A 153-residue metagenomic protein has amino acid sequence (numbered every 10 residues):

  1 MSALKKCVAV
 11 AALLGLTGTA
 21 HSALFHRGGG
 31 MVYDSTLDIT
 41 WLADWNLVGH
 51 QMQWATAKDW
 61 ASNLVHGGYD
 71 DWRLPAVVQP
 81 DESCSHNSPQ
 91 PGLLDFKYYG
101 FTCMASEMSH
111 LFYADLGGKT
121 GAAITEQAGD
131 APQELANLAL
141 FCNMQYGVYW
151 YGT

Functional and structural regions predicted by a protein language model:
S2-Y69, N87-S88, A114, K119 (+1 more regions): Short, compositionally biased
K58-Y69, V77-T153: An exposed tryptophan-centered "aromatic clamp" motif
